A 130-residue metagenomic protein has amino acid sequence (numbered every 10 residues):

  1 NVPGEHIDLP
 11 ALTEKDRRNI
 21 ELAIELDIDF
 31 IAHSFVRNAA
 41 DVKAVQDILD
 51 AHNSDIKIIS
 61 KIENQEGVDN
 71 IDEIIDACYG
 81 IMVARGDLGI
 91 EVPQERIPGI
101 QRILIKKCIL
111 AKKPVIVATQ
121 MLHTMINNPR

Functional and structural regions predicted by a protein language model:
N1-R130: Non-catalytic helical/linker scaffolds that mediate oligomerization, partner binding, and domain coupling around large
